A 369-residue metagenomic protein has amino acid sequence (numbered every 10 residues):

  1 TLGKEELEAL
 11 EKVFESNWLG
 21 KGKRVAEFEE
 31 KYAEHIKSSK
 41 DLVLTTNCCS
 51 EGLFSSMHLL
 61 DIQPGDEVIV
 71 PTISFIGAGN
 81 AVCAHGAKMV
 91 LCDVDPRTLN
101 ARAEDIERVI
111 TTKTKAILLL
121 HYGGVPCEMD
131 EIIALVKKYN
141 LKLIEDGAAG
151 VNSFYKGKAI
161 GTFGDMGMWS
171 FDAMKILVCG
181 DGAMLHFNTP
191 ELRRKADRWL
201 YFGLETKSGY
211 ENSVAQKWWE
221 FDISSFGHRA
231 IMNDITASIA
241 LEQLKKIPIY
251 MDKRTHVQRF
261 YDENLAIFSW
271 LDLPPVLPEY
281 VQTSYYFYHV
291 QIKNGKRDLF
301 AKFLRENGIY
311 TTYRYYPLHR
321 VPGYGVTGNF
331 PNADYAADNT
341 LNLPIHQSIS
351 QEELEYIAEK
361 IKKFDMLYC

Functional and structural regions predicted by a protein language model:
T1-L19, F221-S224, P344: N-terminal "arm"/small-domain region of PLP-dependent enzymes with the aminotransferase-like
L10, Y32, G52, V68 (+17 more regions): Generic structural signal for small/hydrophobic residues in well-ordered secondary structure, especially within
W18-E67, A81-H85, L91-D93, K158: Phosphate-binding glycine-rich loop
S56-T111, A116-L118: Conserved PLP-anchoring active-site segment centered on the Schiff-base-forming lysine
R97-C179, M184-L192: Active-site phosphate-binding strand-loop segment of PLP-dependent enzymes
G150, G157-K158, T162-G164, W218-S224 (+2 more regions): Active-site-adjacent capping/gating segments
G150-K156, F163-F287, P322: Active-site region of PLP-dependent enzymes
F202-Q216, F260-N264, R297-L341, C369: Conserved PLP cofactor-binding pocket of PLP-dependent enzymes
